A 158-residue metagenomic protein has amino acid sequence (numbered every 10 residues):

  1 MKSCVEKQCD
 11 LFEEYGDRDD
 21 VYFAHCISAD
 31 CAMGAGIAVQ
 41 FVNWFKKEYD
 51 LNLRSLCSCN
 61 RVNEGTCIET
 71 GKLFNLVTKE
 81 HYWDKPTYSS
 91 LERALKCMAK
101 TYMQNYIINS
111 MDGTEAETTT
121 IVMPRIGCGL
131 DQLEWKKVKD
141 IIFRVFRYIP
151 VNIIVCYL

Functional and structural regions predicted by a protein language model:
M1-L158: Macrodomain-like recognition of ADP-ribose-binding/processing modules
